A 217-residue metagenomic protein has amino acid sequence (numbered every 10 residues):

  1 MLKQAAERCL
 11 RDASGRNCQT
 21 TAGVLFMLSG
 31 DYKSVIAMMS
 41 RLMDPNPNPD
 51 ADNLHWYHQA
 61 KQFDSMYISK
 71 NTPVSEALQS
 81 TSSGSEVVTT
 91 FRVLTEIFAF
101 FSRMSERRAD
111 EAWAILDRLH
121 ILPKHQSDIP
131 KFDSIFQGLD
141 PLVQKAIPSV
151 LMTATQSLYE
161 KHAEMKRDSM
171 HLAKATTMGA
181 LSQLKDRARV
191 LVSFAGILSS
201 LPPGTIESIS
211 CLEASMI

Functional and structural regions predicted by a protein language model:
M1-I217: Long, low-complexity, largely intrinsically disordered segments of eukaryotic trafficking/secretory proteins
